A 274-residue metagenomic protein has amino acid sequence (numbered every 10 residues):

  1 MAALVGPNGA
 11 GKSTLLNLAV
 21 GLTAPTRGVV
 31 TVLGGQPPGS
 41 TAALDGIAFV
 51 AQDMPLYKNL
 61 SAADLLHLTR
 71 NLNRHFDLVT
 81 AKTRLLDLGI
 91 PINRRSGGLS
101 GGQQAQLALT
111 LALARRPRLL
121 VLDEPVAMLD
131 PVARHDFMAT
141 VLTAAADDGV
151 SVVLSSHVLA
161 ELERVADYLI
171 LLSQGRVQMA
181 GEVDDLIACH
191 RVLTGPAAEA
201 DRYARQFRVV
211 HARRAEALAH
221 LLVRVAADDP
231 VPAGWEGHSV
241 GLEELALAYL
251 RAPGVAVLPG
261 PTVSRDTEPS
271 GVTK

Functional and structural regions predicted by a protein language model:
V5-P7: The feature captures the beta-strand-to-loop junction immediately N-terminal to the Walker
A10, P131-A133: Helix N-cap at the start of a conserved alpha-helix in ABC-type nucleotide-binding domains
V20: Helix-to-loop junction immediately C-terminal to a conserved catalytic motif
R27-A43: Conserved ABC transporter NBD signature motif
A51-L107: ABC-family P-loop ATPase nucleotide-binding domains
L120-E124, L129: Catalytic Walker B motif of ABC-type/P-loop ATPase nucleotide-binding domains
F137-V223: ABC transporter nucleotide-binding domain
